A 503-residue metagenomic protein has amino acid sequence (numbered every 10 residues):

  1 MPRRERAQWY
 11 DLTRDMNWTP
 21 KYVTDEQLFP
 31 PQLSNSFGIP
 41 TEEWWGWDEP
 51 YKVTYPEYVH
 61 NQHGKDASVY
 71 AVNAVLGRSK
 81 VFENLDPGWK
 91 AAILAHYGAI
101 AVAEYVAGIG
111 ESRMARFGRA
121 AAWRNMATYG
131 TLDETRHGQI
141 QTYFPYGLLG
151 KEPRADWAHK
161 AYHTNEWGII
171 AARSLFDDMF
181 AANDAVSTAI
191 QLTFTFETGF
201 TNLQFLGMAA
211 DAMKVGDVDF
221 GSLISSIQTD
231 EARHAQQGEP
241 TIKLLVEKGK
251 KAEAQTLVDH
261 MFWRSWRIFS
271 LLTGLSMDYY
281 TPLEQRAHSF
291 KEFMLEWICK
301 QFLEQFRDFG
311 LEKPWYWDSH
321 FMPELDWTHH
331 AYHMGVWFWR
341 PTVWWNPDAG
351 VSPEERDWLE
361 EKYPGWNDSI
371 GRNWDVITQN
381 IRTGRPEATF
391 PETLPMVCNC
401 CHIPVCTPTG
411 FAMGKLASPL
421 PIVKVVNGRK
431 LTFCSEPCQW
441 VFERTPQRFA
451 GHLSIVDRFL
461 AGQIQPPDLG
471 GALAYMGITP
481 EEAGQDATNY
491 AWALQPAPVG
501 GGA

Functional and structural regions predicted by a protein language model:
M1-I39, G46, A252-P386: Extended, helix-rich structural scaffolds rather than catalytic motifs
R6-W9, I39-P40, W44-V53, A92-Y97 (+4 more regions): Alpha-helical scaffold segments that form or flank carboxylate-/histidine-based iron centers
W18-N73, T135-H159, E239-T241: Conserved alpha-helical segments that form or flank metal/cofactor-binding pockets of metalloenzymes
T19, D86-G118, N183-K214, A388 (+1 more regions): Alpha-helical bundle segments that constitute or directly flank the non-heme di-iron/ferroxidase center
V75-H96, W157-T195, M213-V215, K248 (+1 more regions): Acidic/His metal-coordination segments adjacent to aromatic residues that form catalytic metal sites in metalloenzymes
A95-A171: Long, hydrophobic, well-ordered secondary-structure blocks that form the structural core and pocket-lining surfaces
R113-N125, G147-P153, F180-S187, L206-S226 (+2 more regions): Inter-helical turn/loop segments and adjacent helix faces that build the functional surface of alpha-helical bundle
P353-K430, C434, Q439-W440, Q447-A503: Intrinsically disordered, low-complexity terminal tails and linkers in eukaryotic proteins, enriched in charged/polar
